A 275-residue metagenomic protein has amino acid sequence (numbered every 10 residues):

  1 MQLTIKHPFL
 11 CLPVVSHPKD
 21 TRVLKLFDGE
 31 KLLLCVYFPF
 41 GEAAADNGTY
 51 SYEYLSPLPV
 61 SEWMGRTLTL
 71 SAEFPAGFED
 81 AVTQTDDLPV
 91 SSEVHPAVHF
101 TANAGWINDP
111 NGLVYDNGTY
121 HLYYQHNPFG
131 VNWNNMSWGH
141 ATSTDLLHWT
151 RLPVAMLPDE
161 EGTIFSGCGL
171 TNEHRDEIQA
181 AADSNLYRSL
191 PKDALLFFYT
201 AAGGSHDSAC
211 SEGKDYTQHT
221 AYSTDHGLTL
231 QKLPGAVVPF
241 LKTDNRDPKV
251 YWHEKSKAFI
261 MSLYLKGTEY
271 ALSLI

Functional and structural regions predicted by a protein language model:
M1-P248, W252-I275: Beta-rich carbohydrate-recognition and catalytic domains
